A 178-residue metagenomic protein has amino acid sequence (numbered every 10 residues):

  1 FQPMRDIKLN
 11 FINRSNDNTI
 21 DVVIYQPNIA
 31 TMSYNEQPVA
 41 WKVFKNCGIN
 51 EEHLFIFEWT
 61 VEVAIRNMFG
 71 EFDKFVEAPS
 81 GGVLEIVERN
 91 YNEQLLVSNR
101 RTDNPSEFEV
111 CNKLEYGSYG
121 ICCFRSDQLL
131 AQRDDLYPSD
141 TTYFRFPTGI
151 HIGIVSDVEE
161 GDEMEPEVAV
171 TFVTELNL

Functional and structural regions predicted by a protein language model:
F1-L178: Intrinsically disordered, low-complexity segments enriched in small/polar residues
